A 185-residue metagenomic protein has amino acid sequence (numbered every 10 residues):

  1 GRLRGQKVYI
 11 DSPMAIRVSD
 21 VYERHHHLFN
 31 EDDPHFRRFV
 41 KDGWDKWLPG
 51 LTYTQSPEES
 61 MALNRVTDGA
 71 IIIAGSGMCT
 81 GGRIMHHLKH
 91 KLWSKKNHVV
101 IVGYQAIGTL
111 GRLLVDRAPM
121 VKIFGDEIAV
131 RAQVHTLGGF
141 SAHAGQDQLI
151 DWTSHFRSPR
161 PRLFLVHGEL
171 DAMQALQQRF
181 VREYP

Functional and structural regions predicted by a protein language model:
G1-P185: Acidic/His-rich, metal-assisted hydrolase cores and their charged scaffolds
